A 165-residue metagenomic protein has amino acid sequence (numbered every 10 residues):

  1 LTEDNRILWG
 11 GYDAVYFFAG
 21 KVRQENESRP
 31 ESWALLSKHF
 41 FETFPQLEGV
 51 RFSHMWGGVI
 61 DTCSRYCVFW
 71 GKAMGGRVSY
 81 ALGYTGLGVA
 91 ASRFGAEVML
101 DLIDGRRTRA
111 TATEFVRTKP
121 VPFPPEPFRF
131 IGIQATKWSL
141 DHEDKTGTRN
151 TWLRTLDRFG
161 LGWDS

Functional and structural regions predicted by a protein language model:
L1-S79: Active-site lid/adjacent beta-loop-alpha segment flanking the redox-cofactor pocket in flavoenzymes
V59, Y84-T85: Short beta->alpha junction loops/turns
M74-S79, T85-S165: C-terminal lid/capping helical subdomain adjacent to the catalytic/cofactor pocket in oxidative enzymes
